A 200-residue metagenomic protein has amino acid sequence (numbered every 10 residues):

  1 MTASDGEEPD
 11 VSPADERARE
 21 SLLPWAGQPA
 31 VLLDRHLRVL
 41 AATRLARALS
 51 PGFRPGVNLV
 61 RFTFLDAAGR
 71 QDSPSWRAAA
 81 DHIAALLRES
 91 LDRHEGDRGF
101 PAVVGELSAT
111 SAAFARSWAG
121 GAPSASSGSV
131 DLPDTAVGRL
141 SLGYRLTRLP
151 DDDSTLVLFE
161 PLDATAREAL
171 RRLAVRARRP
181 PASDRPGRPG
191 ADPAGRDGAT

Functional and structural regions predicted by a protein language model:
M1-L22: HTH-adjacent hinge/linker in prokaryotic transcriptional regulators
D5-S12, E168-R171, V175-T200: Actinobacteria-biased recognition of intrinsically disordered, low-complexity terminal regions
A26-R116, G120-A125, L132-P133, P150-D152 (+3 more regions): PAS-family sensory domains
S127-S129, Y144: Short, acidic/polar N-cap/turn motifs at the starts of alpha helices
V137-P161: Beta-alpha-beta core module
